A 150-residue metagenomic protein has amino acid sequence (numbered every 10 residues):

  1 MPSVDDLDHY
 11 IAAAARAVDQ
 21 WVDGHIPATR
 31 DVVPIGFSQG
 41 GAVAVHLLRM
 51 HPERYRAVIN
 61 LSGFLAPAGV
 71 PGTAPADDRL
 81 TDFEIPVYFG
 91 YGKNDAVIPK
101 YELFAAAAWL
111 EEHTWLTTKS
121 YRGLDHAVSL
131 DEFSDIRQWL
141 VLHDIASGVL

Functional and structural regions predicted by a protein language model:
M1-D31: Serine-hydrolase catalytic machinery in alpha/beta-hydrolase-like enzymes
I35-G40, A44: Gly/Ala-rich beta-loop-alpha elbow adjacent to hydrolase catalytic centers
H46-M50: Active-site signature of alpha/beta-hydrolase-fold catalytic machinery across serine- and Asp/Cys-nucleophile hydrolases
E53-A68: A conserved short beta-strand
A66-P86: Conserved serine/cysteine hydrolase catalytic core
P67, K93-I98, D125-A127: Acidic catalytic loop of the alpha/beta-hydrolase fold
F83, Y88-Y91, D95: Short beta-strand/loop motif that positions the catalytic acidic residue of the alpha/beta-hydrolase fold
Y101-L150: C-terminal catalytic histidine-bearing segment of alpha/beta-hydrolase fold enzymes
